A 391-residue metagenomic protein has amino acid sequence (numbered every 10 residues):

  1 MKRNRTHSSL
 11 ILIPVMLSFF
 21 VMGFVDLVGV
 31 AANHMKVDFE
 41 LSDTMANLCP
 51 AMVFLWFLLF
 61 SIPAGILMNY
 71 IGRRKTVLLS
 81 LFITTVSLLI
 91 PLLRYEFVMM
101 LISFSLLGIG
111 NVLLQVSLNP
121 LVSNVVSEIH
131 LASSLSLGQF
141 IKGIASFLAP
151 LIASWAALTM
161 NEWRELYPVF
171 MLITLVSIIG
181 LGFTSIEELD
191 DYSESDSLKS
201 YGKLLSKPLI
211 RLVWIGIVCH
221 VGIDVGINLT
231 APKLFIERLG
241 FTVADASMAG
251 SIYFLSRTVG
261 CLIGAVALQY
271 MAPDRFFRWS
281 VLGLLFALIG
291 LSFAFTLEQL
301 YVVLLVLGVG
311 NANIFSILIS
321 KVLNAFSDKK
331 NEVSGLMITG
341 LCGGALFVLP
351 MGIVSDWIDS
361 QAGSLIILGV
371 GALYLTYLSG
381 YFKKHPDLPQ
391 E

Functional and structural regions predicted by a protein language model:
L10-D43, N119, I227-P232: Extracytoplasmic
V28-G29, K207-S251, T258-C261: Extracytoplasmic gate region of multi-pass secondary transporters
E40, G72, L93-V98, G240 (+2 more regions): Helix-breaking motifs and short loop linkers at transmembrane-helix boundaries and internal kinks in secondary membrane
A51-G65, S251-I263: Central cavity-lining transmembrane alpha-helices of secondary-active solute carriers, predominantly the Major
L59-V98: Conserved MFS/SLC helix-loop-helix module at the cytosolic interface between two early adjacent transmembrane helices
S103-F140: Cytoplasmic helix-loop-helix junction between adjacent transmembrane helices in 12-TM secondary transporters
L113-V126, A312-F326: Intracellular juxtamembrane helix-capping segments at the cytosolic ends of symmetry-related transmembrane helices
S134-L189: Helix-loop-helix hairpin linking two adjacent transmembrane segments in secondary transporters
